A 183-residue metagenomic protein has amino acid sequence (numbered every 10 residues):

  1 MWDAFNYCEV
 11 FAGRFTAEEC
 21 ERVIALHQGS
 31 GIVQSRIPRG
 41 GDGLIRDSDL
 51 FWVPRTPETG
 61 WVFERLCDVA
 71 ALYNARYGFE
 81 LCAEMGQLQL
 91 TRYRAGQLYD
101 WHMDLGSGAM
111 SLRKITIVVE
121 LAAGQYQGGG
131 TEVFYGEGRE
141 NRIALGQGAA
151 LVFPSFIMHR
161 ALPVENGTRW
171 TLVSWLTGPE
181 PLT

Functional and structural regions predicted by a protein language model:
M1-V152, F156-T183: Fe(II)/2-oxoglutarate oxygenase catalytic core
